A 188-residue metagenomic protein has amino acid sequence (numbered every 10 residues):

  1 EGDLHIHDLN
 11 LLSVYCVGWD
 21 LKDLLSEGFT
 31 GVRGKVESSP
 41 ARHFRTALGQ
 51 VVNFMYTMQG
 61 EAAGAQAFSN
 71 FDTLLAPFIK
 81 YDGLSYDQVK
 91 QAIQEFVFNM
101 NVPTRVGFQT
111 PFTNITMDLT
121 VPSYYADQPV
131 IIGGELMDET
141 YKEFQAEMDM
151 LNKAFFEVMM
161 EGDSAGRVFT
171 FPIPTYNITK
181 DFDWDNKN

Functional and structural regions predicted by a protein language model:
E1-N188: Conserved catalytic cores of very large enzyme subunits
